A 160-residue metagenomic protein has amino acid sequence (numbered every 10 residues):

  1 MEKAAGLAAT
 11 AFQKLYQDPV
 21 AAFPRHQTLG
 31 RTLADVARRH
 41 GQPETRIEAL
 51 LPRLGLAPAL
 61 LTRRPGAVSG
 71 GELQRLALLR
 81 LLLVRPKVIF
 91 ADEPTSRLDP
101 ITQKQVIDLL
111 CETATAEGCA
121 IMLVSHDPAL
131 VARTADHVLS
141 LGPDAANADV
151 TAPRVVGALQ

Functional and structural regions predicted by a protein language model:
M1-Q13, Q27, R39: ABC ATPase NBD coupling module
D18, R25-G41: Q-loop/switch helix immediately C-terminal to the Walker
E44-A59: Conserved ABC ATPase "signature" region
R64-V68, E72: Conserved ABC ATPase signature
L78, F90: Hydrophobic anchor residue at the start of the ABC signature
K104-E117: Helical segment within the ABC ATPase nucleotide-binding domain
S125-H126: H-loop/switch region of ABC-family ATPase nucleotide-binding domains
